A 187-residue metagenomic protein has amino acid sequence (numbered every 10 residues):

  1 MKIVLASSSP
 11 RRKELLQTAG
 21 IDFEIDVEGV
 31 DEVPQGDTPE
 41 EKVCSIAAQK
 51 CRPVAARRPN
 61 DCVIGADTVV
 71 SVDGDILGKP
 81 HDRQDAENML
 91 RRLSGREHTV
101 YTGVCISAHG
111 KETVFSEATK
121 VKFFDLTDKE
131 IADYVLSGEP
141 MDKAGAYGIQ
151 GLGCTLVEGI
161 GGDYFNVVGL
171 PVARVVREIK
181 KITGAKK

Functional and structural regions predicted by a protein language model:
K2-I21: N-terminal beta1-alpha1 ligand-phosphate binding loop
I3-V4, I25, T38-K187: Anionic-ligand binding patches
P10, V30, K111: Short, glycine/serine-rich, charged loops/turns that create anion-binding and catalytic segments at active sites
E14-T18, Q35, A56-R57: Short loop/helix-cap segments at secondary-structure boundaries that form the rim of catalytic
E24-E32: A short beta-strand-loop structural module common to alpha/beta enzyme folds
